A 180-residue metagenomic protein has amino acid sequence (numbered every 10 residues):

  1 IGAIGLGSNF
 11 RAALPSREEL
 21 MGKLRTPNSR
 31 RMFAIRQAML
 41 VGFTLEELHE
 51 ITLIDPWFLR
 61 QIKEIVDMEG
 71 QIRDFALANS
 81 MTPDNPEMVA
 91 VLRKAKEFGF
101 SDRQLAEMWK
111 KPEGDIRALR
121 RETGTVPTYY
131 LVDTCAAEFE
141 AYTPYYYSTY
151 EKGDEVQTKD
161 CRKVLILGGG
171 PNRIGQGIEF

Functional and structural regions predicted by a protein language model:
I1-F180: ATP-dependent carboxylate/acyl-activation modules
